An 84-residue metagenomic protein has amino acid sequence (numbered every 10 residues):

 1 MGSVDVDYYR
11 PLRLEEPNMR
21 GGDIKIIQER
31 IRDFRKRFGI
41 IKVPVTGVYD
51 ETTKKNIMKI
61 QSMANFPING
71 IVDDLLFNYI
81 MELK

Functional and structural regions predicted by a protein language model:
M1, L83-K84: Short, solvent-exposed mixed-charge patches
M1-G47: Acidic, Ser/Thr/Pro/Gly-enriched interdomain connector segments
R13-L14, V43-V45, T53, N65-P67 (+1 more regions): A generic structured-segment signal
E29-K36, M58, S62-F66, F77 (+1 more regions): Sec-exported extracytoplasmic/periplasmic mature domains
T52, I57-M58: Short, solvent-exposed linear patches
